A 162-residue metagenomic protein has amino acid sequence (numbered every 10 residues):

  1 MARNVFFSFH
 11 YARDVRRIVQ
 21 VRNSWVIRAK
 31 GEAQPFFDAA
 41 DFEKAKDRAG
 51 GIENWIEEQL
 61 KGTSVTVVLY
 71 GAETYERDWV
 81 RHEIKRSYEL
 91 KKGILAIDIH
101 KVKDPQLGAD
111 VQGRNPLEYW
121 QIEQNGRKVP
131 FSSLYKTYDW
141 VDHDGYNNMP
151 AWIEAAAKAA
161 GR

Functional and structural regions predicted by a protein language model:
M1-G62, D142-R162: Conserved N-terminal substructure of TIR/SEFIR domains
N4-F6, P105-R162: C-terminal interaction surface of TIR/SEFIR-family domains
A12-D14, K101-D104: Conserved nucleotide-binding/hydrolysis micro-motifs of P-loop NTPases
R17-I18, D78, Q106: Short glycine-/acidic-enriched loop or helix-start segments at secondary-structure transitions that form or flank
Q20-N23, R81-I84, A109-Q112: Short, glycine/charged-enriched secondary-structure capping and boundary segments
F36-A40, T66-V67, A96-V102, N125-P130: Short C-terminal domain-edge/linker segments immediately following a structured domain
A49-T66, L117-V129: A broadly tuned preference for mixed-charge, low-complexity surface segments
Q59-Y88, G93-K103: Conserved beta-strand-loop-alpha-helix hinge of the TIR/SEFIR fold
